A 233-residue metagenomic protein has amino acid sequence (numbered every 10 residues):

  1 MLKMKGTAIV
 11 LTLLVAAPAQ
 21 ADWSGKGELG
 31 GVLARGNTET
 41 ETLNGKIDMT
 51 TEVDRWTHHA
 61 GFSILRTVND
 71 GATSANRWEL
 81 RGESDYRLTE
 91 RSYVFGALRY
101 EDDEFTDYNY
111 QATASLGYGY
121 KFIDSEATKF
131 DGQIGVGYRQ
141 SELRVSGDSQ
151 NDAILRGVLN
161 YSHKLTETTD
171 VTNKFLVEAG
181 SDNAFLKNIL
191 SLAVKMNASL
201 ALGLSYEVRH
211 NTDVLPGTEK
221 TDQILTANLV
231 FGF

Functional and structural regions predicted by a protein language model:
A17, T51-R55, L88-E90, Y120-D124 (+4 more regions): Outer-membrane beta-barrel proteins
W23, E39-L43, S74-W78, Y110-A114 (+4 more regions): Residues that define the transmembrane beta-barrel architecture of outer-membrane proteins
W23, R55-A60, R91-V94, E126-F130 (+2 more regions): Repeated loop/turn-to-beta-strand initiation elements of outer-membrane beta-barrel proteins
G27-L29, A60-F62, G96, A114 (+5 more regions): Membrane-embedded beta-strand positions of outer-membrane beta-barrel proteins
G27-L29, G45-I47, L80-G82, L116 (+3 more regions): Membrane-embedded beta-strands of outer-membrane beta-barrel proteins, especially the hydrophobic/small aromatic
G31-R35, V53, I64-V68, Y100-E104 (+5 more regions): Transmembrane beta-strands of outer-membrane beta-barrel pores
L33-E41, N69-A75, D102-N109, R144-S146 (+2 more regions): Solvent-exposed loop/turn segments connecting transmembrane beta-strands in outer-membrane beta-barrel proteins
S115, L192-K195, S199, T221-F233: Outer-membrane beta-barrel "beta-signal"
